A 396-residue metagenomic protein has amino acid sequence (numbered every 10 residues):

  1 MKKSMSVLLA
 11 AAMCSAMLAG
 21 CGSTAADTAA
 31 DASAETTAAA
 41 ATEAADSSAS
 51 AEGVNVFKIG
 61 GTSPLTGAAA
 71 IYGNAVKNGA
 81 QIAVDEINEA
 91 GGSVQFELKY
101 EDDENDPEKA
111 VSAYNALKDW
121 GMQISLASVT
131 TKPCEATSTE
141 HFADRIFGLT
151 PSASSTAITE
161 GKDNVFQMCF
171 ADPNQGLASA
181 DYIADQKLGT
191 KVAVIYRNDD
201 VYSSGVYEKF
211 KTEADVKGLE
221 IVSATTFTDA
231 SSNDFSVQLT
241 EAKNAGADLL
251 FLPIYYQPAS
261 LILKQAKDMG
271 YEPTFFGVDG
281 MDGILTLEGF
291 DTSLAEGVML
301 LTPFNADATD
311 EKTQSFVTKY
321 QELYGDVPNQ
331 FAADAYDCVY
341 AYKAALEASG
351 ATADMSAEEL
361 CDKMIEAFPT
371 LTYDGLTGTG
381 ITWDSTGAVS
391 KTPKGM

Functional and structural regions predicted by a protein language model:
M1-A11: Positively charged n-region of N-terminal signal peptides that target proteins for export
A16-G20: C-terminal motif of bacterial Sec signal peptides marking the signal peptidase cleavage site
T24-T28, T36-M396: Extracytosolic ligand-binding ectodomains
